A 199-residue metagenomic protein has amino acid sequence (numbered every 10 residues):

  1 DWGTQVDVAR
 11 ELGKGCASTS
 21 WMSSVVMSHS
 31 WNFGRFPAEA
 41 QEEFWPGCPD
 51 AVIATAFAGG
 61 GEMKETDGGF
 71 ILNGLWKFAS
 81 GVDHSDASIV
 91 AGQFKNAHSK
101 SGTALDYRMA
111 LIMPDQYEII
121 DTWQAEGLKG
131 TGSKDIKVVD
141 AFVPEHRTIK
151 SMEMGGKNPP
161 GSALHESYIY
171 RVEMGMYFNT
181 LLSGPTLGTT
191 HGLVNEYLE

Functional and structural regions predicted by a protein language model:
D1-D86, K95-R108: Glycine-rich flavin
Q5, I89, E153-G155: Short Gly/aromatic-enriched secondary-structure transition segments
T55-F57, G92, L111-A125: Active-site glycine-rich loop that binds ribose-phosphate moieties when present
E62, A87-A91, M109-L111, Q116 (+1 more regions): Conserved hydrophobic/aromatic beta-strand scaffold that supports enzyme active sites
N73, S80-G81, I119-D121, E145-R147: Short helix/loop capping segments that flank catalytic or ligand/cofactor-binding pockets
W76-F78, R108-A110, D121-L128, T180: Flexible, glycine/proline-enriched loop segments at strand-loop-helix junctions that form or flank small-ligand binding
S101-M113, T148-S151: Short amphipathic beta-strand/extended segments with alternating polar/hydrophobic composition
G127, S133-E199: Glycine-rich beta->alpha junctions and the first turn(s) of the following alpha-helix
